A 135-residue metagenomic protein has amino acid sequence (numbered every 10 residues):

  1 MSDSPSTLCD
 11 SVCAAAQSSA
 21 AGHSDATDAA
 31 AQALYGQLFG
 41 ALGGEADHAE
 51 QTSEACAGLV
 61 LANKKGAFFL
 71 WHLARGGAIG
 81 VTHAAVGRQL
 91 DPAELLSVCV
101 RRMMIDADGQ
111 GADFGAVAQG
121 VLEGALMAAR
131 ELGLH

Functional and structural regions predicted by a protein language model:
S4, L8-H135: Extended, low-complexity, charged alpha-helical tracts that assemble into coiled-coils or amphipathic helices used
